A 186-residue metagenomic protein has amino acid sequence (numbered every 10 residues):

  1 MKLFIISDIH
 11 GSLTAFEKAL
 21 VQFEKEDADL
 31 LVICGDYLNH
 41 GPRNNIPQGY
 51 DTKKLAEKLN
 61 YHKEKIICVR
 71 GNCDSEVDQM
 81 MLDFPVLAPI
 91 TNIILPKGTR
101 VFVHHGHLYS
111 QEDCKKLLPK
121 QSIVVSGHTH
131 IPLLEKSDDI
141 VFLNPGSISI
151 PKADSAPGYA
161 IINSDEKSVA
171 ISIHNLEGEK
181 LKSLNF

Functional and structural regions predicted by a protein language model:
K2, I94-P96, F142-F186: Binuclear metal-dependent phosphoesterase catalytic core
K2-H10, T99-H107, V141-G146: Active-site-proximal beta-strand elements of phosphoester/diester hydrolases
K2-L95: Core catalytic region of metal-dependent phosphoesterases/phosphodiesterases, especially metallo-beta-lactamase-like
H10-A15, N39-G41, N72-Q79, L108-D113 (+2 more regions): Active-site environment of divalent metal-dependent phosphoester hydrolases
V32, I67-V69, I123-V125, V141-L143 (+1 more regions): Hydrophobic/aromatic beta-strand patches that form the interior of the parallel beta-sheet core in alpha/beta enzyme
F84-L133: Internal catalytic-core helix/loop-beta-alpha segment that presents or stabilizes conserved functional determinants
